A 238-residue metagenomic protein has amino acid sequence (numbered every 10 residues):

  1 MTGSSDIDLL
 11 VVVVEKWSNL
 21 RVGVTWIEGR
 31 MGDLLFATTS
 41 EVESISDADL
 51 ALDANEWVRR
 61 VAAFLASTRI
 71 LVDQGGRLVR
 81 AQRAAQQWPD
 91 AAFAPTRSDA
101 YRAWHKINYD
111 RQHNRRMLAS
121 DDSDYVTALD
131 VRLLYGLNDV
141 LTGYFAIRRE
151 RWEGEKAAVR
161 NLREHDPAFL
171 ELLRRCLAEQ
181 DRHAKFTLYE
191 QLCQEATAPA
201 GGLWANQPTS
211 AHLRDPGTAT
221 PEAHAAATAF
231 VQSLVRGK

Functional and structural regions predicted by a protein language model:
M1-G3, L9-V13, N19, R77-P95 (+2 more regions): Short secondary-structure boundary segments
M1-T39: Catalytic metal-binding acidic patch
T2-G3, S46-A48, A157-A158: Short aromatic-enriched loop/helix-cap "lid" or pocket-rim segments at secondary-structure transitions that line
D6-L10, N19, A54, A128 (+1 more regions): Short secondary-structure boundary micro-motifs
G23, I27-S123: Conserved NTP/Mg2+-binding pocket subregion across the NTase superfamily
P89-K238: Conserved nucleotidyltransferase catalytic core and NTase-mimicking acidic/glycine-rich helix/loop elements in nucleic
